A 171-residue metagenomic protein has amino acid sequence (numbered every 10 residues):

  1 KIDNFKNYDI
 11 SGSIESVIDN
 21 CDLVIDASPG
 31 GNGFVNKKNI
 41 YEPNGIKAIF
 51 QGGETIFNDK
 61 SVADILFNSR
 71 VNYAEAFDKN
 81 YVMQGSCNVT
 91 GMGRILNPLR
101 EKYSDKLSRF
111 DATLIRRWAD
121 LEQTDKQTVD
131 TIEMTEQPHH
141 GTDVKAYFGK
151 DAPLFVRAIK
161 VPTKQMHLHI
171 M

Functional and structural regions predicted by a protein language model:
K1-L121: N-terminal Rossmann-like NAD(P) cofactor-binding subdomain of oxidoreductases, focused on the glycine-rich
L96-I170: Active-site-lining helix/loop region of Rossmann-like oxidoreductase modules
